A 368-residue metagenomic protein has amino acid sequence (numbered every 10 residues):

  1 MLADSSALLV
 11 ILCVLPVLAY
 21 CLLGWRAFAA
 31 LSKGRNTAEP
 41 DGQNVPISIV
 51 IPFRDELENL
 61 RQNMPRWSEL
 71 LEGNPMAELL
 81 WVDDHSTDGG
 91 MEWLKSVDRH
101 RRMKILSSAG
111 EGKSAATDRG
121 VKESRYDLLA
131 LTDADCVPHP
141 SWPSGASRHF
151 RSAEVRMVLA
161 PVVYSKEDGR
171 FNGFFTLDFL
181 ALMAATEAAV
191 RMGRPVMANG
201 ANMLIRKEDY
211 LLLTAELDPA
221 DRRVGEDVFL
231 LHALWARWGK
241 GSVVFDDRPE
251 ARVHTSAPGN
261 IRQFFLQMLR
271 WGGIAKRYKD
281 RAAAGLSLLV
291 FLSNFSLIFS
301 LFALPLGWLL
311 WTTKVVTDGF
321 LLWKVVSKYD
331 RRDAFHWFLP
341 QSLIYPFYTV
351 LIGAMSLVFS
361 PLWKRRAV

Functional and structural regions predicted by a protein language model:
M1-D41, T176, L322: N-terminal membrane-anchoring/stem segments of glycan-assembly enzymes
E56, D83-E92, C136: A conserved acidic beta->alpha catalytic loop
P65-M76: Short, acidic, metal-binding catalytic loop of nucleotide-sugar glycosyltransferases
G89, A134-H149: Acidic donor-binding/catalytic loop of UDP-sugar-dependent glycosyltransferases, especially processive GT2
S108-S124: Glycine-rich, basic loop-to-helix element that forms the pyrophosphate-binding segment of sugar-nucleotide handling
L129: Short aromatic/hydrophobic "clamp" motif used to bind/position activated sugar donors
F150-A153, M157-A181, E208-L211, L217-A282: Catalytic donor/gating beta->alpha subdomain of glycosyltransferases that bind UDP-sugars
A283-S360: Membrane-embedded multi-pass helical conduit in multi-pass membrane proteins, especially envelope-biosynthetic
